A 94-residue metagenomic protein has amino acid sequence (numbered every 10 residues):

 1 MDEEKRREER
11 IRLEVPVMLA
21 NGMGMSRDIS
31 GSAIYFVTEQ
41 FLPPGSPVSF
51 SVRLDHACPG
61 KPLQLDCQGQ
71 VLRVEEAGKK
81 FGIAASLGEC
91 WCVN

Functional and structural regions predicted by a protein language model:
M1-I29: N-terminal helix initiation/capping motif
L19-N21, G60-Q68: Short coil-to-beta-strand transition motifs
R27, Q70-L72: Conserved positions in beta-strands of structured domains
R27-I29, G78-N94: C-terminal output/interaction extensions
S32-T38: Short alpha-helix capping/helix-loop boundary micro-motifs
R53-C58: Short, charged beta-turn/beta-strand-edge "cap" motif at the junction between a beta-strand and an adjacent loop
